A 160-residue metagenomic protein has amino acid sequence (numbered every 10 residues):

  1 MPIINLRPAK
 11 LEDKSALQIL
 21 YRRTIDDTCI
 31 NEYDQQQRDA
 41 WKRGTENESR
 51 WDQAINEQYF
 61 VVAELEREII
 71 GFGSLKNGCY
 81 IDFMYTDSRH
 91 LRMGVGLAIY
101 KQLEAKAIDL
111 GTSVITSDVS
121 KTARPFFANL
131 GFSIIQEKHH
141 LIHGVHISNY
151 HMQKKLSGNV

Functional and structural regions predicted by a protein language model:
M1-S15, S157-V160: Conserved N-terminal entry element of GNAT/NAT acetyltransferase domains
P8-L11, I19-L91, Y100-K101, T122 (+2 more regions): Acetyl-CoA-dependent GNAT
T24, K106, F126: Short alpha-helical functional segments enriched in proximate histidine and acidic residues
G94: Glycine-rich phosphate-binding loop
A107-S120: Conserved GNAT acetyl-CoA-binding A-motif
T116-D118, S133-H151: Conserved catalytic-core motifs of GNAT/GCN5-like acyltransferases
F127-A128, F132: Conserved active-site tyrosine of GNAT-family acetyltransferases
